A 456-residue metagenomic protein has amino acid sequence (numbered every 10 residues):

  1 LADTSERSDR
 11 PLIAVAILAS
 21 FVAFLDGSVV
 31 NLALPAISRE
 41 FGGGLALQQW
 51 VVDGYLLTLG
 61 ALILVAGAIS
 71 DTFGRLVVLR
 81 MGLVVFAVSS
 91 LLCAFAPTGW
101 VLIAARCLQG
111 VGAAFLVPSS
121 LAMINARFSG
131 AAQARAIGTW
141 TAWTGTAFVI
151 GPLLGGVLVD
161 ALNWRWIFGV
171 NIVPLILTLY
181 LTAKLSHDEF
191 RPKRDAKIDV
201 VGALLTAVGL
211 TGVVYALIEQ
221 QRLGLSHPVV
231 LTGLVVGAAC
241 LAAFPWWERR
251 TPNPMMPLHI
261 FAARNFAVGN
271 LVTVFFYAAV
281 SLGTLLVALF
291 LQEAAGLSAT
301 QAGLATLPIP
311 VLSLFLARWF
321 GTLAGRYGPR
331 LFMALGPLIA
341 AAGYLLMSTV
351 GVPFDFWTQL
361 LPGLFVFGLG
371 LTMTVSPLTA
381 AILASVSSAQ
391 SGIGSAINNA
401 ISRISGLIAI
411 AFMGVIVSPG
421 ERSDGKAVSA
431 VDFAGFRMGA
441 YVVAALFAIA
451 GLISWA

Functional and structural regions predicted by a protein language model:
L1-A23, R39: Cytosolic juxtamembrane N-terminal segment immediately preceding the first transmembrane helix of multi-pass
A2-R10, A131, L179-A207, R249-R264 (+2 more regions): Flexible interhelical linker loops that connect adjacent transmembrane helices in multi-pass membrane transporters
I13-F21, L25-L32, L45, A142 (+7 more regions): 12-transmembrane solute porter fold
A33-I63, I103, T300-A305: Extracellular/periplasmic helix-loop-helix junction of adjacent transmembrane segments in MFS-like secondary
D53-G67, V117-L121, L307-F320: Central cavity-lining transmembrane alpha-helices of secondary-active solute carriers, predominantly the Major
I63, A68-V201, S388, G392 (+1 more regions): Helix-loop-helix hairpins in multi-pass membrane proteins, especially solute transporters
P118, T139, F148-G156, L210 (+3 more regions): Glycine/proline-centered helix-kink
